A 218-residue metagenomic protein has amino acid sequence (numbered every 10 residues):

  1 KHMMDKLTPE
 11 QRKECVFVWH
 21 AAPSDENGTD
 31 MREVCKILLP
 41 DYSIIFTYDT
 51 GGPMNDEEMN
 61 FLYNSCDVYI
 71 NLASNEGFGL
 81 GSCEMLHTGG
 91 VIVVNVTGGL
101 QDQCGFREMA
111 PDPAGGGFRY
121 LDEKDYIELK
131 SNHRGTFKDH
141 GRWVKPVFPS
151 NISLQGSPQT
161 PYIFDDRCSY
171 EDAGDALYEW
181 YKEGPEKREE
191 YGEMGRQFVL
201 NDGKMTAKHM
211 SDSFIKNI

Functional and structural regions predicted by a protein language model:
K1-K13: Short hydrophobic signal-anchor/transmembrane segments that target glycosyltransferases and glycosylation machinery
G28-E57, F61, V68, K124: Nucleotide-activated donor-binding/catalytic signature segment of Leloir-type glycosyltransferases, i.e., the conserved
M59-N60, F78, C83-H87, G98-D102: Short alpha-helical segment that forms part of, or immediately flanks, the ligand-binding pocket in carbohydrate-active
N64-C66, E84-G90, N95-V96, F106-R107 (+1 more regions): Conserved donor-binding/catalytic loop of nucleotide-activated donor transferases
S74: Aromatic "clamp/platform" in nucleotide-sugar-dependent glycosyltransferases that forms part of the donor/acceptor
D102, R107-E179: Change "using UDP/GDP/dTDP sugars" to "using nucleotide sugars
D172, E186-D202: A short, well-ordered alpha-helix in the C-terminal region of glycosyltransferases
E183, K204-I218: C-terminal alpha-helical cap of glycosyltransferases
